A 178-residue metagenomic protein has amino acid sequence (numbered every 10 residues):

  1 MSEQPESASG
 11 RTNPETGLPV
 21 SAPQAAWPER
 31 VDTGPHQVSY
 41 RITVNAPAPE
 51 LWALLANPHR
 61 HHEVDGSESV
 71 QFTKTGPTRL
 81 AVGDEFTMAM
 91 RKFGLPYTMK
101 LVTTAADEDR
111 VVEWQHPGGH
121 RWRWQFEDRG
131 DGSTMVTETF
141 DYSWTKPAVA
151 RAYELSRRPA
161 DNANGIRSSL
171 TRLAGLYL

Functional and structural regions predicted by a protein language model:
S2-G76: Hydrophobic ligand-binding cavity/cleft-lining segments
E3, G10-G17, E63, F72-R121 (+2 more regions): Glycine-rich portal/gate segments that line the openings of hydrophobic small-molecule binding cavities
S21, Q115-S168: Beta-strand/loop substructures that line and gate deep hydrophobic ligand-binding cavities in soluble
T33, A81, R129-D131: Surface-exposed coil/turn segments at beta-strand junctions on protein surfaces, enriched
R41-N45, A89, V102, Q125-E127: Generic structural detector for well-ordered beta-strands
N45-A48, D107-D109, R129-D131: Short loop segments at secondary-structure junctions
A46, K92-G94, Y142-W144: Beta-strand elements of well-folded, non-transmembrane domains
P49-W52, R167, T171: Amphipathic alpha-helical segments that line or abut small-molecule/effector binding pockets and mediate allosteric
